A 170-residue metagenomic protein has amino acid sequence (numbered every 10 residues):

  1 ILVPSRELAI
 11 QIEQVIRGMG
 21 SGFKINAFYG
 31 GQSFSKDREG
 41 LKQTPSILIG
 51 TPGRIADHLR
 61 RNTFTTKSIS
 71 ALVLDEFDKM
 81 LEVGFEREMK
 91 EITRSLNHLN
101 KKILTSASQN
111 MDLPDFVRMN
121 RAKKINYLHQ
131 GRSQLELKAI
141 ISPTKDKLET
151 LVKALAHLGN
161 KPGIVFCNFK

Functional and structural regions predicted by a protein language model:
I1-R60, S68-A71: Conserved nucleic-acid-binding Ia/Ib motif block in the N-terminal RecA-like helicase ATPase lobe
S5-R6, G50-G53, T105-Q109, C167-K170: A short beta-strand-to-loop transition that corresponds to the Sensor-1 phosphate-sensing loop of AAA+ P-loop ATPases
I12-Q14, G18-M19, T65-Q130: Post-DEXD/H (motif II) to motif III coupling segment of the RecA-like Helicase ATP-binding lobe
G22-G31, K123-L128, P162-F166: Conserved RecA-like helicase motor-core motifs
S33, D37-E39, D78-E82, I103-L104 (+1 more regions): Flexible beta-alpha connector loops of hexameric P-loop NTPases
T44, S68, N100, K161-P162: Short coil/turn segments at beta-strand junctions that form active-site/ligand-binding loops
R54, E88, K147-T150: Well-ordered alpha-helical segments embedded in enzymatic catalytic cores
Q134-F169: Conserved interdomain hinge at the start of the Helicase C-terminal
